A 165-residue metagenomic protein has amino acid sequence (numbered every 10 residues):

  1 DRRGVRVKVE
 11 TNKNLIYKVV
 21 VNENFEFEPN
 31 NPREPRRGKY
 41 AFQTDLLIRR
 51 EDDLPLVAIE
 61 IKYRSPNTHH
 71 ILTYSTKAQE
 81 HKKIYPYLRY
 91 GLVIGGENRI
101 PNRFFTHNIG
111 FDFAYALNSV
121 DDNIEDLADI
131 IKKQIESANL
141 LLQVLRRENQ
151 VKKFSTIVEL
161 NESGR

Functional and structural regions predicted by a protein language model:
D1-G4, A78-K82, A138, L142: Hydrophobic, Leu/Ile/Phe/Ala-enriched alpha-helical segments that form helix-helix packing faces
D1-P32: Acidic-basic catalytic patches of nuclease active cores, encompassing PD-(D/E)XK and other metal-cofactor nuclease
G4-R6, Y87, F111: A generic structural signal for alpha->beta connector loops
P35: Aromatic/basic-lined ligand-recognition segments that form π-stacking hydrophobic pockets flanked by Lys/Arg to engage
K39, P66-H70, L127: Phosphate/oxyanion-binding active-site loops and adjacent basic polyanion-contact surfaces
K39-V57: Active-site beta-strand-loop-beta-strand hairpin of nuclease catalytic cores that positions key catalytic residues
L54-I109: Catalytic cores of nucleic-acid endonucleases
G91-R165: Domain-level recognition of nuclease-like catalytic cores that cleave nucleotide substrates
